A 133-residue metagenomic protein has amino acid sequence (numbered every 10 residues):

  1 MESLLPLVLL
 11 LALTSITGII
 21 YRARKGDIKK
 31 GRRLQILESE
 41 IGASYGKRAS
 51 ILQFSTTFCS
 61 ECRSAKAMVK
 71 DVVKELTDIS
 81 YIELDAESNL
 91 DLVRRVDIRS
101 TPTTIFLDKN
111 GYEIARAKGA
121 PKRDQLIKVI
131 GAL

Functional and structural regions predicted by a protein language model:
M1-Q35: N-terminal targeting signals for export/organelle localization
S44-T57: Short active-site neighborhood of thiol/selenol oxidoreductases, capturing the structured segment around
C59-C62, T104: The canonical Cys-X-X-Cys-His
R63-L76: Typically the conserved alpha-helix immediately C-terminal to a functionally engaged Cys/Sec in thioredoxin-like
T77-D91: Thiol-based oxidoreductase modules, predominantly thioredoxin-like and allied folds used for disulfide exchange
L92-V96, T101, I114: Membrane-embedded segments
P102-R116: A short, hydrophobic beta-strand/beta-hairpin element that forms part of a small beta-sheet core
P121-L133: Thiol-/selenol-based redox modules, centered on thioredoxin-like and closely related oxidoreductase domains
